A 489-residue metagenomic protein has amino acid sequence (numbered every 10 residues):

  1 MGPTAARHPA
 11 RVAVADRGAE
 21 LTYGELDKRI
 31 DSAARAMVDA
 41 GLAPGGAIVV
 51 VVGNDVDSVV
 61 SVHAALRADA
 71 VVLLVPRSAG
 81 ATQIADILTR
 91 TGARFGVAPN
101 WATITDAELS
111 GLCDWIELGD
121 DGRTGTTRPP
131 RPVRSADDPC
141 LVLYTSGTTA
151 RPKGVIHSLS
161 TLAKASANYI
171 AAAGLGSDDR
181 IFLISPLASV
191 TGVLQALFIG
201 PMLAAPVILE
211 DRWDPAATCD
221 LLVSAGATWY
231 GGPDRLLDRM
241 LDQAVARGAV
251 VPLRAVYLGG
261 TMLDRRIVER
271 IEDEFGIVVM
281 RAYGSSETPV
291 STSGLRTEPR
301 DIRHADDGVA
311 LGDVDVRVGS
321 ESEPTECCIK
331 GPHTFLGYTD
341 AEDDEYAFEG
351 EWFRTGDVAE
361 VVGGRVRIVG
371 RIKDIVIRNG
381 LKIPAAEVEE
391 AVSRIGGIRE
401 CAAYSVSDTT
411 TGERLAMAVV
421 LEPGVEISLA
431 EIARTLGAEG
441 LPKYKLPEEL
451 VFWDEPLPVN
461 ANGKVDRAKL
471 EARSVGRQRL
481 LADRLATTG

Functional and structural regions predicted by a protein language model:
G2, A10-G41, V49-D55, V59 (+3 more regions): Conserved AMP-binding/adenylate-forming core of the ANL superfamily
P9-A10, T126-Y144, A150-R151, G174-R180: Conserved pre-ATP/AMP-binding loop-to-beta segment of ANL
T22-G24, C140-K164: Conserved AMP-binding A3 loop
S58, G331, L336-G337, V358-K445: AMP-binding/adenylate-forming catalytic core of the ANL superfamily
A163-R180, A188-W229, Q243: Conserved AMP-binding/adenylation subdomain of ANL enzymes
A227-G231, L241-D301, D315: Gly/Ser/Thr-rich phosphate-binding loop
V309-D313, S320-A347, I383: Conserved ATP/PPi-binding loop(s) of AMP-dependent carboxylate-activating enzymes
V376, A402-S407, A416-A418, A433-G489: Conserved C-terminal "lid"/linker of ANL adenylate-forming enzymes
